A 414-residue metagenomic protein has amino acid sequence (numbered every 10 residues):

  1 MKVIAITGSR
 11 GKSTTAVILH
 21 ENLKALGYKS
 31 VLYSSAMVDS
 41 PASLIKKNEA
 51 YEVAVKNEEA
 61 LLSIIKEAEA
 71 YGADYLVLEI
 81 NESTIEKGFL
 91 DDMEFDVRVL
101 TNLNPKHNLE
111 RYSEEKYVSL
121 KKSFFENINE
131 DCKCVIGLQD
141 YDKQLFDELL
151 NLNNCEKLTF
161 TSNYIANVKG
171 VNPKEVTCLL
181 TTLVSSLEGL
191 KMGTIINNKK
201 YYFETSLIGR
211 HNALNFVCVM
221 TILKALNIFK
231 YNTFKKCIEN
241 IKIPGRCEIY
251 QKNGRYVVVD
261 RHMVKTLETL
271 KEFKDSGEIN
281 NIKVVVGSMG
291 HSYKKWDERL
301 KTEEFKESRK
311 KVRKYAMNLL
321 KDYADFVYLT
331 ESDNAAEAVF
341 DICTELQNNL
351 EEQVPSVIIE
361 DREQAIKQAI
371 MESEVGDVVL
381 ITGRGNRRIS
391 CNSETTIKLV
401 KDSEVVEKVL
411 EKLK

Functional and structural regions predicted by a protein language model:
M1-S40, L44: Walker A (P-loop) phosphate-binding motif
K2-I4, N154-E156, L223-Y231, K236 (+2 more regions): ATP-dependent carboxylate-amine ligase
I6, E79, T101, Y117 (+7 more regions): Residue-level signal for inorganic ion chemistry
A16-H20, M220, C343, Q347: A generic structural signal for short, well-ordered alpha-helical segments in conserved domains
G27, A73, F95, D131-C132 (+3 more regions): Short, well-ordered alpha-helix to beta-strand connector turns
V38-S40, E86, Y141-F146, I165-N167 (+2 more regions): Short, active-site-adjacent cap segments at secondary-structure transitions
L44, E52-E148: Flexible active-site lid/hinge loop adjacent to a nucleotide/diphosphate and Mg2+-phosphate binding pocket
R111-V118, K122, L152-L270: Adenine nucleotide phosphate-binding catalytic loops in nucleotide-utilizing enzymes
